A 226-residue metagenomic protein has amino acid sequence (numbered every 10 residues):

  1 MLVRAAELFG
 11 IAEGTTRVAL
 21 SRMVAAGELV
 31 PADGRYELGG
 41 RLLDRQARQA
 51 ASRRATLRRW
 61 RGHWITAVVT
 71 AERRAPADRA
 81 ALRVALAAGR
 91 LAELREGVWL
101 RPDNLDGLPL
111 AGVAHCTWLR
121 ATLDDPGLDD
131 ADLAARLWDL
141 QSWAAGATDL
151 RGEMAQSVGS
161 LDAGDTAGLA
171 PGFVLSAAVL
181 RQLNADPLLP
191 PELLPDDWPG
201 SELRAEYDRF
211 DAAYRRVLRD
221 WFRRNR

Functional and structural regions predicted by a protein language model:
M1-E13: Short helix-coil junctions and helix-kink-helix linkers
M1-R4, A19, D44: Hydrophobic, proline/glycine-rich low-complexity stretches
I11-R22: Short amphipathic alpha-helical interaction segments
V24-D33: A short, conserved structural fragment
G34-G40: Minor-groove-contacting beta-hairpin "wing" of winged helix-turn-helix DNA-binding domains
L43-T66: Short, amphipathic alpha-helical interaction segments positioned at domain boundaries
R73-L161: Mid-protein regulatory/catalytic core that forms ligand/cofactor-binding pockets and protein-protein interaction
G127-R226: Charged, low-complexity intrinsically disordered regulatory/assembly segments
